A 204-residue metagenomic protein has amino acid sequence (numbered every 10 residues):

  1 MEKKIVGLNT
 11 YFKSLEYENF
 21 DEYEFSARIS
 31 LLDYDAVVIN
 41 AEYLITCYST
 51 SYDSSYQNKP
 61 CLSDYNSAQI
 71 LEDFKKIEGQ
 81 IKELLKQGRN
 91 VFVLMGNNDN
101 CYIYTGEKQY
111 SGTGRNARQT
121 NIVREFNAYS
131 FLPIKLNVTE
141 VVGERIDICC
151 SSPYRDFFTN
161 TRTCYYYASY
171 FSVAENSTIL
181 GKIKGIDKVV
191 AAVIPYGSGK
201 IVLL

Functional and structural regions predicted by a protein language model:
M1-Y56: Aromatic-Pro/Gly-enriched surface loop or interdomain linker that acts as a lid/target-recognition segment
E2-I5, P195-V202: Beta-strand-turn-beta hairpins that frame and shape the catalytic cleft of phosphate-ester-processing enzymes
F12, I183-I186: Short, flexible beta-strand-to-coil junctions
I29-L32, L84-K86, P195-Y196: Extracellular/periplasmic catalytic domains that process cell-envelope and extracellular macromolecules
L32-A36, S177, S198: Short, well-ordered alpha-helix to beta-strand connector turns
A36-N40, N90-L94, I201-L204: Structural recognition of the beta-strand scaffold that forms the well-ordered cores of secreted hydrolase catalytic
S49-C164, A168, S172-K182: A glycine-rich, often tryptophan-bearing local segment used as a flexible ligand/cofactor-contacting loop or short
G185-G197: Short, surface-exposed beta-strand/loop micro-motifs that present aromatic residues
